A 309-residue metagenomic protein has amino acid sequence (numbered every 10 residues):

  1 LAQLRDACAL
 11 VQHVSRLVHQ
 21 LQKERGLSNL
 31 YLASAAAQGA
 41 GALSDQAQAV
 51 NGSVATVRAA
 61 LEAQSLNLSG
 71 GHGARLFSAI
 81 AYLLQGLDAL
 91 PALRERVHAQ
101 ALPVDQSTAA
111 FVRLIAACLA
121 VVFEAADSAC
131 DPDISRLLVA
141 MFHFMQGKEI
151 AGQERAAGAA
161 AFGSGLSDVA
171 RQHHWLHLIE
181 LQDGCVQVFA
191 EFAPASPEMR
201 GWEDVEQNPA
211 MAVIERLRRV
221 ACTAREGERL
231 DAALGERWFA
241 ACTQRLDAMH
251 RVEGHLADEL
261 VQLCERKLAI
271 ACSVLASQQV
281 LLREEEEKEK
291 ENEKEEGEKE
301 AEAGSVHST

Functional and structural regions predicted by a protein language model:
L1-T309: Hydrophobic alpha-helical segments
